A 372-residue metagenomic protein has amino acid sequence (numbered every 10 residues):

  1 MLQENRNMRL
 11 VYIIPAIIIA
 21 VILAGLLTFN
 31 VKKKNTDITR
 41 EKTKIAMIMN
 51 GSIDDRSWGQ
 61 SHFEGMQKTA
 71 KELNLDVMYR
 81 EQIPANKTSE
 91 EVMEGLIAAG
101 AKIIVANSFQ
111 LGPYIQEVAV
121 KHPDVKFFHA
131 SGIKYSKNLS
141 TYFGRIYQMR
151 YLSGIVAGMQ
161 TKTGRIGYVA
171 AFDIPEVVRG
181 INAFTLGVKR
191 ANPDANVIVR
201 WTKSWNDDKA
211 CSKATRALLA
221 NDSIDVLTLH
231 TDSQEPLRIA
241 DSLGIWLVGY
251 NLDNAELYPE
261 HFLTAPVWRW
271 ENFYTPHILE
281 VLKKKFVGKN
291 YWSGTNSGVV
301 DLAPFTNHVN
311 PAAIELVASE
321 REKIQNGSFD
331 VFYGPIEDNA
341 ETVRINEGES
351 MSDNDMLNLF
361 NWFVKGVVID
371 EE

Functional and structural regions predicted by a protein language model:
M1-M8: N-terminal Lys/Arg-rich, disordered targeting/topogenic segments
R9-P15, T28-E372: A residue-level marker of the well-folded mature domains of exported/periplasmic proteins
P15-G25: Core hydrophobic alpha-helical transmembrane segments of single-pass membrane proteins
